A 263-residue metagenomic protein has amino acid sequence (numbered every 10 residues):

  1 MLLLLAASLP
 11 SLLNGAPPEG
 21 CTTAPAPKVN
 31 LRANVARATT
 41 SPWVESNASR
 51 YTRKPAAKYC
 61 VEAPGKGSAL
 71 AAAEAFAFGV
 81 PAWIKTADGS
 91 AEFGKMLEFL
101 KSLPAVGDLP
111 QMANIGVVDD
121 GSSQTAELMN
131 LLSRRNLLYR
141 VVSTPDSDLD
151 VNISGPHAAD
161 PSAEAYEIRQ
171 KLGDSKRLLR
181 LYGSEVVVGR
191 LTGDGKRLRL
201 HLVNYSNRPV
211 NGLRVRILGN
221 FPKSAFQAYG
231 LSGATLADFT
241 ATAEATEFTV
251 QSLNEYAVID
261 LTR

Functional and structural regions predicted by a protein language model:
L2-L5, L9-R263: Carbohydrate-binding surfaces of carbohydrate-active enzymes
